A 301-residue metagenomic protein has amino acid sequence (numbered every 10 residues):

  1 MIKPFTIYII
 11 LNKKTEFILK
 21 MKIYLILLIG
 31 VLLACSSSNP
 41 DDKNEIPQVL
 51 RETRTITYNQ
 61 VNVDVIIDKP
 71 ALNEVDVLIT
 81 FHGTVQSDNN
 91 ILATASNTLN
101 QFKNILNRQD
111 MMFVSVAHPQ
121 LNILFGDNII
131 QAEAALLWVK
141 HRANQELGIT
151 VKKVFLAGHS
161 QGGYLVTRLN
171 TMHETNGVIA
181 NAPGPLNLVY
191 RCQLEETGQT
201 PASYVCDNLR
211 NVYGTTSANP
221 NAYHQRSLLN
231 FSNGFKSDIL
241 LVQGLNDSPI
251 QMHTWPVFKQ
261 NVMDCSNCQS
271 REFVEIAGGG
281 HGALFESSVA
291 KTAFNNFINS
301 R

Functional and structural regions predicted by a protein language model:
D41-A71: N-terminal cap/lid segment of alpha/beta-hydrolase-fold proteins
E74-V75, T84-L124: Short substrate-entry loop that stabilizes the transition state in hydrolases
I123-E146: Alpha/beta-hydrolase active-site loop
L147-S160: Alpha/beta-hydrolase fold nucleophile elbow
T167-T216: Hydrolase active-site cap/lid region
F235, L241-Q243: Short beta-strand/loop motif that positions the catalytic acidic residue of the alpha/beta-hydrolase fold
S248-T254: Conserved alpha/beta-hydrolase "acid-adjacent" motif
W255-K259, M263-R301: C-terminal catalytic histidine-bearing segment of alpha/beta-hydrolase fold enzymes
